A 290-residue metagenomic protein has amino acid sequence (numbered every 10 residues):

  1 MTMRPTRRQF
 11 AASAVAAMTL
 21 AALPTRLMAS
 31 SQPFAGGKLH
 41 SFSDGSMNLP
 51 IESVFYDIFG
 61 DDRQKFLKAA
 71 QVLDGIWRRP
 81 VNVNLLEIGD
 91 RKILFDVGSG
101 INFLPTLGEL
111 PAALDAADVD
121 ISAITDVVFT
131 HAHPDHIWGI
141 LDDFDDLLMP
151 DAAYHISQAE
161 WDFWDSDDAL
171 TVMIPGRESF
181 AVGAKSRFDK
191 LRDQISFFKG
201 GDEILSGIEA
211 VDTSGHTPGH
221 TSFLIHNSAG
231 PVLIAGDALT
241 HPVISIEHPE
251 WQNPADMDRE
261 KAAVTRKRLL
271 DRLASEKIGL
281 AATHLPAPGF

Functional and structural regions predicted by a protein language model:
T2-R4, Q9-M28: N-terminal export signals
R4-T6, L224, S228-F290: Cap/insert and terminal regions of metallo-dependent hydrolase folds
S30-A117, S222-L239: Conserved beta-strand hairpin/beta-sheet module of binuclear metal-dependent hydrolase folds, prominently
G36, L86, D96, H131 (+5 more regions): Divalent metal-coordination and catalytic microenvironments
D44-G45, V97-G100, A132, A159-E160 (+3 more regions): Active-site metal-binding loops of divalent metal-dependent hydrolases
P105-H155: Active-site metal-binding motif and surrounding structural segment of the metallo-beta-lactamase
G108, D115, A123, I156-D212 (+2 more regions): Metallo-beta-lactamase
V127-I137, T213-H220, A282-P286: Histidine-centered catalytic micro-motifs
